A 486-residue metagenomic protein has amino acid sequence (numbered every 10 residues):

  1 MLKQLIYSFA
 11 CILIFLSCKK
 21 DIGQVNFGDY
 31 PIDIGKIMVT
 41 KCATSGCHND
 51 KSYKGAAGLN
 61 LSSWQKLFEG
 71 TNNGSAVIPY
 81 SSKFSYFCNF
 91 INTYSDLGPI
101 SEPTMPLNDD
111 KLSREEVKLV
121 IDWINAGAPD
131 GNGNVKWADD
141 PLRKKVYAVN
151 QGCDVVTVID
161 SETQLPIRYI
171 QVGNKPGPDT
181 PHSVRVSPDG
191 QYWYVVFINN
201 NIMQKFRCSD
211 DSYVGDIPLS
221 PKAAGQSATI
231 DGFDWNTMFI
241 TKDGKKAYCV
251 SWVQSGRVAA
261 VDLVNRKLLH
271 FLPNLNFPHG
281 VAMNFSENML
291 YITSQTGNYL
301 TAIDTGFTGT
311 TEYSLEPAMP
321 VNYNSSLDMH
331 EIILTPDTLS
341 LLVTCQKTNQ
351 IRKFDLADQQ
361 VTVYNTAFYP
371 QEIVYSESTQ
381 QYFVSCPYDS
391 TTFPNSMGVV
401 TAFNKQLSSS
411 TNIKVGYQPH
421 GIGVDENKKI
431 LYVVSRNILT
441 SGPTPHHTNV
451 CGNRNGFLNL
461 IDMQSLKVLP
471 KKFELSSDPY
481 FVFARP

Functional and structural regions predicted by a protein language model:
M1-C18: Sec-dependent bacterial lipoprotein signal peptides
K3-Q4, K19, R114, D355: Short hydrophobic/aromatic segments of transmembrane alpha-helices and their interfaces
L5-I6, I22, T444, C451: Generic extreme N-terminus detector
S8, Q24, V77-S81, D110 (+3 more regions): A generic helix-loop boundary/linker signal
C18-K144: Aromatic- and Gly/Pro-enriched helix-to-coil junctions and flexible linker segments
L107-N108, N125-P486: Predominantly soluble domains enriched in secretory-pathway, periplasmic, or organellar proteins
